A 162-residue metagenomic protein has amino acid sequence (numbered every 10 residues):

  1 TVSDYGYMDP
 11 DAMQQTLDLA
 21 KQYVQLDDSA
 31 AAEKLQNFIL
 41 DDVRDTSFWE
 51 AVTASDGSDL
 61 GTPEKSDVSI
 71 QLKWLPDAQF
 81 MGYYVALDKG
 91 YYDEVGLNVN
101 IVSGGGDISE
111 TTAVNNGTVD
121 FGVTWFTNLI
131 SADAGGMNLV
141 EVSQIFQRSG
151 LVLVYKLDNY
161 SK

Functional and structural regions predicted by a protein language model:
T1, L26-L35: Short, surface-exposed acidic
T1-Y23: Secondary-structure end/capping motifs
V2-Y5, S47-A51, V119: Short amphipathic alpha-helical segments at helix boundaries and their inter-helical linkers
D4-Y7, A31, L40: Short acidic, glycine/proline-enriched loop segments that cap or flank alpha-helices
D11-Q14, E33, I108: Generic alpha-helical secondary structure signal
Y23-L26, G136: Change "in soluble alpha/beta enzymes" to "in soluble alpha/beta proteins
S29, F38-S66: Short, low-complexity disordered leader/linker segments with a strong preference for bacterial N-terminal type II
T62-K162: Short, glycine-/small- and polar/acidic-enriched structural segments that line small-molecule recognition paths
